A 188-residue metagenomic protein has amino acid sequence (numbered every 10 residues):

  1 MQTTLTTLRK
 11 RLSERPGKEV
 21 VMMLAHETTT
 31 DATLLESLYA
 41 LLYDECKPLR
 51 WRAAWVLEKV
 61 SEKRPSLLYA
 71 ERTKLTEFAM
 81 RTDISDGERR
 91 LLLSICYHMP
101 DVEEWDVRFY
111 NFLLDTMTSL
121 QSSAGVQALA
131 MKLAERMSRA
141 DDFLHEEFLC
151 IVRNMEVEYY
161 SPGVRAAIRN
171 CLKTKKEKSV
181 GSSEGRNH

Functional and structural regions predicted by a protein language model:
M1-H188: Alpha-helical scaffold domains
